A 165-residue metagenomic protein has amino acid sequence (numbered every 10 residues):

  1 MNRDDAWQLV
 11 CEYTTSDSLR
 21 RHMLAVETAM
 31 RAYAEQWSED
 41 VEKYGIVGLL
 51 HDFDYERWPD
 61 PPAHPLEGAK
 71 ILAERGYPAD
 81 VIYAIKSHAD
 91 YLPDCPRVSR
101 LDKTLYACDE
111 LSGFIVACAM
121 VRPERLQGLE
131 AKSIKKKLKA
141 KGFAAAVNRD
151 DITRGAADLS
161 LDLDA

Functional and structural regions predicted by a protein language model:
M1-D60: Acidic/His-rich, divalent-metal-binding segments that scaffold phosphate/diphosphate chemistry
S16, L101-T104, L163: Amphipathic, non-membrane alpha-helical segments in soluble helical-bundle scaffolds
W37-F143, T153: Divalent metal-dependent catalytic cores for phosphoryl transfer on phosphate-bearing substrates
R154-A165: Charged phosphate-binding loop/patch that engages nucleotide di/tri-phosphates or the phosphate backbone of nucleic
